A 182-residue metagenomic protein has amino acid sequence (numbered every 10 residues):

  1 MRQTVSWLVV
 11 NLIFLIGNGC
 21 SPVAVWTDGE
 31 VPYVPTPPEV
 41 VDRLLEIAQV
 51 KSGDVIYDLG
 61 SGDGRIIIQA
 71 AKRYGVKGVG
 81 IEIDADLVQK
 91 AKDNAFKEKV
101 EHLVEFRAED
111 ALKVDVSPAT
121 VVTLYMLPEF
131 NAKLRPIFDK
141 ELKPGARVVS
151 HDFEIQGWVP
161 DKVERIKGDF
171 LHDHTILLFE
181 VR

Functional and structural regions predicted by a protein language model:
M1-L8: Bacterial N-terminal signal peptides that target proteins for export
L12, G19-D54: S-adenosyl-L-methionine
G53-G62: Conserved class I S-adenosyl-L-methionine
G64-I68: Glycine-rich SAM-binding Motif I of class I
K77-E82: Conserved SAM-binding motif I beta-strand of class I
V88-P118: S-adenosyl-L-methionine
S117-K133: A short SAM/SAH-binding and catalytic strip from SAM-dependent methyltransferases
E129-R182: C-terminal substrate-binding/active-site "lid" region of AdoMet-derived donor-dependent transferases
